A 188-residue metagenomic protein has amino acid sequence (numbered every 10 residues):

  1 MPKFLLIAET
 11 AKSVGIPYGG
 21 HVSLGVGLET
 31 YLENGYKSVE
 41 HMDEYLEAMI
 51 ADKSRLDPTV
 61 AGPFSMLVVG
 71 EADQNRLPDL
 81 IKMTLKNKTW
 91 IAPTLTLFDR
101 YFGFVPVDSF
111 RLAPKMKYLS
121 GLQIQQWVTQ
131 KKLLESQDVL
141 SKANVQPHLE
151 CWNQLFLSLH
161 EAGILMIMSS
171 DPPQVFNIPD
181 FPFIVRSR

Functional and structural regions predicted by a protein language model:
M1-F64, V68-N75: Active-site loop-helix segments enriched in His/Asp/Glu that coordinate and activate a nucleophilic water at divalent
A48-R188: Active-site neighborhoods of metal-dependent hydrolases
